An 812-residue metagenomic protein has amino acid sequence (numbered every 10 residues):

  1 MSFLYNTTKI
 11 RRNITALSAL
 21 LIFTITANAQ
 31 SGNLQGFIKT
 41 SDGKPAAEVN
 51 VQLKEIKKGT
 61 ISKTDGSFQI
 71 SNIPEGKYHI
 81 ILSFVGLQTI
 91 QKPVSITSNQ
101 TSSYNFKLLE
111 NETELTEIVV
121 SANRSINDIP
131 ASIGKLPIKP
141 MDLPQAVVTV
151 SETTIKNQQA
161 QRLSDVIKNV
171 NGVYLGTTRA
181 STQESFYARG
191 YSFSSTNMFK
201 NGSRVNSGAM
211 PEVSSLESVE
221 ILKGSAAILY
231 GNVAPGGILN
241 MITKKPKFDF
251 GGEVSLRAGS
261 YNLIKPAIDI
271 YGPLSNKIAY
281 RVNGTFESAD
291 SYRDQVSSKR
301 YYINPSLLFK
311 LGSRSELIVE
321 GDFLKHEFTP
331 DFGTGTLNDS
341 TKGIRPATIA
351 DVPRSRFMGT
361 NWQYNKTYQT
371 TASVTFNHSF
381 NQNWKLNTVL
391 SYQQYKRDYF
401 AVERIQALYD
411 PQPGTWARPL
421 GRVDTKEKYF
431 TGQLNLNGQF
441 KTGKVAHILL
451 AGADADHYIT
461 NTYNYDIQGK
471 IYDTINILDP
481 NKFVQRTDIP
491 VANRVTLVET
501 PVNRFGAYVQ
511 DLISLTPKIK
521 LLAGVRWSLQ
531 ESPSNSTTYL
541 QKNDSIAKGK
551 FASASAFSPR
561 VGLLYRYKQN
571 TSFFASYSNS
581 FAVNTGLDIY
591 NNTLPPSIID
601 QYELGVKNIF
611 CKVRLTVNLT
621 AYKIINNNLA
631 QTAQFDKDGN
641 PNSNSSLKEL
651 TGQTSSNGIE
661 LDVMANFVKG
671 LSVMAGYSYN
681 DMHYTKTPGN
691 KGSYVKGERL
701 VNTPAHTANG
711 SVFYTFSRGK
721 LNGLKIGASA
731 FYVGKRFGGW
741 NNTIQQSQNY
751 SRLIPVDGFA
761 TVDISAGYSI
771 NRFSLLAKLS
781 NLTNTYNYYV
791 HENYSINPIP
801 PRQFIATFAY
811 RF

Functional and structural regions predicted by a protein language model:
F3, I25-T116: Periplasm-facing N-terminal accessory domains of Gram-negative outer-membrane beta-barrel systems
K44-A47, Q52-K57, S71, N111-D249 (+1 more regions): Acidic, small-polar-rich N-terminal luminal/periplasmic segments of exported/outer-membrane proteins
S215-E217, I228-P305, L311-S315, T370 (+1 more regions): Outer-membrane beta-barrel translocator/receptor signature
E287, S291, S306-K310, R314-S379 (+6 more regions): Acidic/polar loop-and-plug regions of large Gram-negative outer-membrane beta-barrel proteins
G312, E427, A446-L450, D454-Y458 (+2 more regions): Structural signature of Gram-negative outer-membrane beta-barrels, strongest in the C-terminal barrel of TonB-dependent
S379-N381, K385-S391, Y395, Y399-A401 (+4 more regions): Membrane-embedded beta-barrel scaffold of Gram-negative outer-membrane proteins
N627, F731-Q748, G767-F812: C-terminal beta-signal and adjacent terminal beta-strands/loops of Gram-negative outer-membrane beta-barrel proteins
E649-N741, A809-R811: Gram-negative outer-membrane beta-barrel transporters
